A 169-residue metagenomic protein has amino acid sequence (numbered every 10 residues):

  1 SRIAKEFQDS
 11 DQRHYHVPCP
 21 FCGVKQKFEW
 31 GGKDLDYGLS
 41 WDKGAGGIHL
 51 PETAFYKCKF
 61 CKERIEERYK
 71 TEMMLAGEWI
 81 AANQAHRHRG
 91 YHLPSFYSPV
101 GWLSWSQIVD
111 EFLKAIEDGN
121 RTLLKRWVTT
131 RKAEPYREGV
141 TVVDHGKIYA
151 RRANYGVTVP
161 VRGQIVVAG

Functional and structural regions predicted by a protein language model:
S1-K147, R152-G169: Short, flexible loop motifs at catalytic/binding sites
